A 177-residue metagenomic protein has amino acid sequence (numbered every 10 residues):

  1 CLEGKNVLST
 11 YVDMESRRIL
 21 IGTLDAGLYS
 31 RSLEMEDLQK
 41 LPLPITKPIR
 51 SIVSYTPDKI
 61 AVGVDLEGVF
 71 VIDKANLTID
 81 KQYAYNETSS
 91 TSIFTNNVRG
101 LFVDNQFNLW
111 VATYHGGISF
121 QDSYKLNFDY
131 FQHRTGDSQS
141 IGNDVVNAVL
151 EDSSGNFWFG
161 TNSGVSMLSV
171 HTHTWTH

Functional and structural regions predicted by a protein language model:
C1-H177: Carboxylate-rich, polar loop motifs that coordinate divalent cations or form catalytic acidic clusters
